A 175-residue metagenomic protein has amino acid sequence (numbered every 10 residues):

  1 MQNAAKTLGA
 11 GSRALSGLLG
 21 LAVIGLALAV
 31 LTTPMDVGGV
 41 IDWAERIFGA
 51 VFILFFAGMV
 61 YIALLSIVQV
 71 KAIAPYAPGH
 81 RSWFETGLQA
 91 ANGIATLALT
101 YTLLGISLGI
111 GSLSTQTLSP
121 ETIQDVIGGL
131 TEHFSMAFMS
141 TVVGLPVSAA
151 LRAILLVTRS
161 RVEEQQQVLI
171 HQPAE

Functional and structural regions predicted by a protein language model:
M1-Q166, A174: Hydrophobic alpha-helical transmembrane segments of small proteolipidic membrane proteins, enriched in energy-coupled
